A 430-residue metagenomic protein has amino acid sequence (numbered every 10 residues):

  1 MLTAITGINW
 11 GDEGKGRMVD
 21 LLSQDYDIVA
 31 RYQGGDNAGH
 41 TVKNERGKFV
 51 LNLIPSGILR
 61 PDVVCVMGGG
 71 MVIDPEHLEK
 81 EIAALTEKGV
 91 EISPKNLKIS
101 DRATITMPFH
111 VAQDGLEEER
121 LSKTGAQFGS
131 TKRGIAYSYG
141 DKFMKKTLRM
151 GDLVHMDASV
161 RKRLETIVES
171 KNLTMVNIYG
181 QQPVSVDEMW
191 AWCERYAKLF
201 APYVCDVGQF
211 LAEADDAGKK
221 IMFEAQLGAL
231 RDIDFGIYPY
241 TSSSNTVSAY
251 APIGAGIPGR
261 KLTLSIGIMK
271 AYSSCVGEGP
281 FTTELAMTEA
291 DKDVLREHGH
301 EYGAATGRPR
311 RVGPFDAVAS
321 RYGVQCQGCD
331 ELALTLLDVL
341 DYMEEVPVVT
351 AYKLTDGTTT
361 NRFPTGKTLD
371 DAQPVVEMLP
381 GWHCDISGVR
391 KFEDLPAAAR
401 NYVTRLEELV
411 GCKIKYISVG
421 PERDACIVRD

Functional and structural regions predicted by a protein language model:
M1-D430: Non-transmembrane, aqueous-exposed alpha-helical and coiled segments at domain scale
